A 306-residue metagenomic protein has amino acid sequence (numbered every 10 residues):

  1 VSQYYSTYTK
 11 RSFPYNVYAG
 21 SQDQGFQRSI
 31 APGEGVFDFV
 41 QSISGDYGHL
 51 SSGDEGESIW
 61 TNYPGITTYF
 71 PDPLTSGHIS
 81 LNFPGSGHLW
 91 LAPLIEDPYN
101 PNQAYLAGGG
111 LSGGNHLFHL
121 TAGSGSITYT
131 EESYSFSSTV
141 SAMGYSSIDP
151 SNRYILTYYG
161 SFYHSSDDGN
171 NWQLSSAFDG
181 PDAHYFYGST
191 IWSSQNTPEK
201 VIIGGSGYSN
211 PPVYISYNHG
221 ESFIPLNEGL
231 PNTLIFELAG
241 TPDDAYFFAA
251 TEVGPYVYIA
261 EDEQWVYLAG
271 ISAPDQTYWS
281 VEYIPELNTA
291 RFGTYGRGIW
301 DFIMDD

Functional and structural regions predicted by a protein language model:
V1-D306: Beta-propeller blade termini and top-face loops
